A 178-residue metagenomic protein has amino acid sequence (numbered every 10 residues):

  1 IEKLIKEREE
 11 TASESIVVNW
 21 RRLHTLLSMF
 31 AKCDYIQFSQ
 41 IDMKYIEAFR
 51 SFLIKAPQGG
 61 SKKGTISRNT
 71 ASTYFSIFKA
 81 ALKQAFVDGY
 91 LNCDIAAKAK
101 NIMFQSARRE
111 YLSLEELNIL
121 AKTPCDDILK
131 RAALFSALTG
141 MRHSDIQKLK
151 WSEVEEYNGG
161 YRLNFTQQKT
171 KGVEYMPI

Functional and structural regions predicted by a protein language model:
I1-H24: Short, aromatic/basic-rich helix-turn unit that serves as a nucleic-acid recognition element
L4, F49, A81-L82: Conserved hydrophobic/aromatic "anchor" residues that stabilize well-ordered secondary structure elements
S15-N19, T70-T73, P177: Alpha-helical initiation/capping and key positions within long helical/coiled-coil segments
W20, F49, L120-A121: A structural signal for short hydrophobic/aromatic patches embedded in well-ordered alpha helices
L23-F30, I36-K44, K55-A97, R142-S144: N-terminal DNA-binding recognition helix of tyrosine site-specific recombinases/integrases
G64-R68, S72-Y74, V87, L91-H143 (+3 more regions): Basic, Lys/Arg- and aromatic-enriched nucleic-acid-binding interface segment
S152-V154: A structural signal for short hydrophobic beta-strand segments in well-ordered beta-sheet cores
Q168-I178: C-terminal catalytic core of Y-nucleophile DNA break-rejoin enzymes
